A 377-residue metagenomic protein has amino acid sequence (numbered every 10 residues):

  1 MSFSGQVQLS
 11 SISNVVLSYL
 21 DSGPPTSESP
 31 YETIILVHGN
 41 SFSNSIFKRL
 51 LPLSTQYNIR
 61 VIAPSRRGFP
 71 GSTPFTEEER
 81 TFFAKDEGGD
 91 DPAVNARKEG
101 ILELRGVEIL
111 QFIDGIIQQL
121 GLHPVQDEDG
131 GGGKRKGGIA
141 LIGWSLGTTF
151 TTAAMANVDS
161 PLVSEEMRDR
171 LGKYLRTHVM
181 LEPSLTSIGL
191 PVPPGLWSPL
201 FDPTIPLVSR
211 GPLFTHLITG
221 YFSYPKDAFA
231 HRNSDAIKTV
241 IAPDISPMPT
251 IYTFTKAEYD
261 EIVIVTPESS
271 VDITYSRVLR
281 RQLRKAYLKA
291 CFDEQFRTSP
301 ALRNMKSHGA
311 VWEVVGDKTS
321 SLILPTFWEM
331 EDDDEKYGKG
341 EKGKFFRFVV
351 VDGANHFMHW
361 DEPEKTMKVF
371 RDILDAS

Functional and structural regions predicted by a protein language model:
S11-T26, E32-T33, Q111: A short loop-to-beta-strand scaffold at the N-terminal edge of the catalytic core in hydrolase folds
G23-F75: Conserved HGGG/HGGXW glycine-rich cap/lid loop of the alpha/beta-hydrolase fold
L36-N40, W144-S145, G316-K318: Glycine-rich His-Gly loop
S45-I46, R66-R97, Q111: Glycine-rich "HGGG/HGxG" loop immediately N-terminal to the catalytic nucleophile of the alpha/beta-hydrolase
E87-G137: Conserved acidic catalytic loop of the alpha/beta-hydrolase fold
G133-P191: Conserved hydrolase catalytic core segment
L185-T326: Alpha/beta-hydrolase
E331-S377: Catalytic active-site module of serine/aspartate enzymes centered on a nucleophile-bearing elbow/loop
